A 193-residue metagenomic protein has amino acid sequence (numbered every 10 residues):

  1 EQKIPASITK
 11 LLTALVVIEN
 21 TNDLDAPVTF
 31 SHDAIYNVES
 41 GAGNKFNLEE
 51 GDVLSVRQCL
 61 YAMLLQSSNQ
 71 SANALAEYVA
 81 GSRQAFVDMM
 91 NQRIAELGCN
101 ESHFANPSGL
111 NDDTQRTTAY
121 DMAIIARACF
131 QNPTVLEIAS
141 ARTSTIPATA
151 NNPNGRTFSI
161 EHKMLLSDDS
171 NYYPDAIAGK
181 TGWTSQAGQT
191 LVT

Functional and structural regions predicted by a protein language model:
E1-Y120, R127-P133: Active-site-adjacent loops and short helices of periplasmic peptidoglycan-processing enzymes
G81-T193: Penicillin-recognizing serine hydrolase domain
